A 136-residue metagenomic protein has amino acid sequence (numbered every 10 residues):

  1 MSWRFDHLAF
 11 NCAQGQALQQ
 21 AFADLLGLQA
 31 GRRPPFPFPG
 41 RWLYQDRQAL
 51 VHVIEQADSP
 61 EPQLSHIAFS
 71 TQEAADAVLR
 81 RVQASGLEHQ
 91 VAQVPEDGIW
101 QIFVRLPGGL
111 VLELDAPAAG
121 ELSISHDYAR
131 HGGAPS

Functional and structural regions predicted by a protein language model:
M1, A84-S136: Vicinal oxygen chelate
R4-A13, D58-R81, W100-R105, L110: Vicinal oxygen chelate
A9-L50: Core segments of cupin and vicinal oxygen chelate
A23-L25, R80-A84: Short amphipathic alpha-helices in soluble, non-transmembrane regions that often serve as interface/regulatory elements
F36-G40, E61, P95-W100: Short acidic/glycine-enriched loop/turn segments that link adjacent beta-strands
P39, A49, Q63-S65, S85: A generic structural signal for short beta-strands and their flanking turns/coil linkers
V51-I54, E113-D115: Conserved beta-strand in the GNAT
E55-P60, A118-G120: A short, sequence-level motif marking secondary-structure junctions
